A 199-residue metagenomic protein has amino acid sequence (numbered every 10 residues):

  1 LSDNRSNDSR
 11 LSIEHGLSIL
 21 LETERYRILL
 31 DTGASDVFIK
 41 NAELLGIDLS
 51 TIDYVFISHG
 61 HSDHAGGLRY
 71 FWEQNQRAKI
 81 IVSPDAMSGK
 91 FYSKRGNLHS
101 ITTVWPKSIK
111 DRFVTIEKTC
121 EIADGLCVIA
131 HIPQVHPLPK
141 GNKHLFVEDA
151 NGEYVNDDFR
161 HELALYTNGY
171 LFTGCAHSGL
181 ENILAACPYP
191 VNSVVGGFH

Functional and structural regions predicted by a protein language model:
L1-L44, D157-F172: Conserved beta-strand hairpin/beta-sheet module of binuclear metal-dependent hydrolase folds, prominently
R10-S12, Y26-Y54, P139-D149, G179-I183 (+1 more regions): Pre-active-site segment of Zn-dependent metallo-hydrolases
I28-L30, V82, A123-H131, G169-T173: Short hydrophobic-aromatic micro-motifs
V37-V82, M87, P188-S193: Active-site metal-binding motif and surrounding structural segment of the metallo-beta-lactamase
D48-T51, V114-I122: Short acidic low-complexity segments
H61-H64, V155-H199: Cap/insert and terminal regions of metallo-dependent hydrolase folds
A65, Y70-E73, R77-E117: Hydrophobic alpha-helical segments and helix pairs
G96-L98, K118-T167: Active-site-proximal loop/helix segment associated with metal-binding centers of metalloenzymes
